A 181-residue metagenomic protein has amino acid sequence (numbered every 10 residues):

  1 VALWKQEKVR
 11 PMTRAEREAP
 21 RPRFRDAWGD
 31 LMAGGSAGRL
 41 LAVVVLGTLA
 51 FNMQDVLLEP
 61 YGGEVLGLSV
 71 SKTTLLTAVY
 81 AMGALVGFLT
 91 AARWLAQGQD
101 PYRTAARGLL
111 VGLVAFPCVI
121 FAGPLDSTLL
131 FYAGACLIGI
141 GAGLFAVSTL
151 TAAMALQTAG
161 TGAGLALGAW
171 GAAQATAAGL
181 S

Functional and structural regions predicted by a protein language model:
V9-L41: Juxtamembrane intracellular "pre-TM" segments in multi-pass secondary transporters
V44, T48, F131-I140: Helical-face signature of the major facilitator-like transporter fold
V56-T73: Short amphipathic helix-loop junctions that connect adjacent transmembrane helices in Major Facilitator Superfamily/SLC
L75-A84, W170, Q174: Transmembrane alpha-helical segments of major facilitator superfamily
V86-R103: Helix-to-loop junctions at the C-terminal end of transmembrane segments in multipass secondary transporters
L110-D126: C-terminal ends and interior cores of transmembrane alpha-helices in multi-pass membrane transporters/permeases
L144-A159: Intracellular juxtamembrane helix-capping segments at the cytosolic ends of symmetry-related transmembrane helices
G160-S181: A late C-terminal transmembrane helix in Major Facilitator Superfamily
